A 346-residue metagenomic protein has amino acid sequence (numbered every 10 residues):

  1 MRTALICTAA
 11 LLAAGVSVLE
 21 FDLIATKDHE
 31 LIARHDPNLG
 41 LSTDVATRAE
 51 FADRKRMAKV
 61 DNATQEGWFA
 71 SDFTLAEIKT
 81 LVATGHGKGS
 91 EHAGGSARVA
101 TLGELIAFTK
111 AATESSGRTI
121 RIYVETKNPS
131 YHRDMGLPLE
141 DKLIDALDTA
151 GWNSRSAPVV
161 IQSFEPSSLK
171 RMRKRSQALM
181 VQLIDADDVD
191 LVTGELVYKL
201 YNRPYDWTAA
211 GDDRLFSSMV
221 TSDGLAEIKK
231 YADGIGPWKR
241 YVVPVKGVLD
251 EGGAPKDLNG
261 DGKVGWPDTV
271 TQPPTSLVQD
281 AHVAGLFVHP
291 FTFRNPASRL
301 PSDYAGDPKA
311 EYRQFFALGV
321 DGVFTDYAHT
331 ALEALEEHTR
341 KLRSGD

Functional and structural regions predicted by a protein language model:
M1-D346: Phosphate-group recognition and catalysis centered on beta-loop-alpha active-site segments
